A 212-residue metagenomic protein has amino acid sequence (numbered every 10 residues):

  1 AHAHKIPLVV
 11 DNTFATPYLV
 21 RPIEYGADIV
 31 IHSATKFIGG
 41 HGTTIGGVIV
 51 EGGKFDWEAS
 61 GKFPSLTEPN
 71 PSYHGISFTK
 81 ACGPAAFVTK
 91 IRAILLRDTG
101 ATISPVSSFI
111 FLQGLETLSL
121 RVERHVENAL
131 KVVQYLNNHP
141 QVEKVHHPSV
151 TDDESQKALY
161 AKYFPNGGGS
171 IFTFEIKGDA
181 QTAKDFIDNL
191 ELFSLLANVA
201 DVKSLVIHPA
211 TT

Functional and structural regions predicted by a protein language model:
A1-H139, H146: Conserved PLP-enzyme active-site core in the AAT-like
Q141-T212: Conserved C-terminal alpha-helix-loop-beta "cap" of PLP-dependent enzymes that closes/shapes the active-site mouth
